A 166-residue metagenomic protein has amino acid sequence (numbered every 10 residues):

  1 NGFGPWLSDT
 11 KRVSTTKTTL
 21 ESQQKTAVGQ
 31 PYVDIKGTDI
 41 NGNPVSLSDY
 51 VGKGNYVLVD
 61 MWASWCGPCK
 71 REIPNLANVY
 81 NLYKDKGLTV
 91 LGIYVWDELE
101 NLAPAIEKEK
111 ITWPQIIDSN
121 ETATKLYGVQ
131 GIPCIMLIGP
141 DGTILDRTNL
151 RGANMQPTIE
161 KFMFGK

Functional and structural regions predicted by a protein language model:
N1-T38, V45-G54, P104-E107: N-proximal helix/coil linker or "cap" segments that precede and/or mark the start of modular domains
N41-N43, D141: Residue-level recognition of short loop/turn positions
G54-V57, M61-W65, G131: Short pre-active-site segment immediately N-terminal to redox-active cysteine/selenocysteine motifs in thiol-based
L58-V59, V90, I135: Hydrophobic beta-strand anchors of alpha/beta hydrolase catalytic cores
M61-N78: Conserved redox-active cysteine motifs that mediate thiol-disulfide chemistry, especially di-cysteine Cys-X(1-2)-Cys
N78, N101-K108: Short alpha-helix adjacent to the SAM-binding motif of class I
K86-N101, K110-E121: Thiol-based oxidoreductase modules, predominantly thioredoxin-like and allied folds used for disulfide exchange
A105-I111, D118-F164: Thiol/disulfide oxidoreductase modules built on the thioredoxin-like
